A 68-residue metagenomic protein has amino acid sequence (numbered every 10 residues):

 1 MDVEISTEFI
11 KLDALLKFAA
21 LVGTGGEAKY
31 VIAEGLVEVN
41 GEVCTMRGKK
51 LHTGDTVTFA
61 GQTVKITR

Functional and structural regions predicted by a protein language model:
M1-D2, R68: Absolute protein N-terminus
T7-K50: A basic, amphipathic helix-loop patch mediating RNA/tRNA/ribosome contacts
G61-I66: Short, charged beta-turn/beta-strand-edge "cap" motif at the junction between a beta-strand and an adjacent loop
